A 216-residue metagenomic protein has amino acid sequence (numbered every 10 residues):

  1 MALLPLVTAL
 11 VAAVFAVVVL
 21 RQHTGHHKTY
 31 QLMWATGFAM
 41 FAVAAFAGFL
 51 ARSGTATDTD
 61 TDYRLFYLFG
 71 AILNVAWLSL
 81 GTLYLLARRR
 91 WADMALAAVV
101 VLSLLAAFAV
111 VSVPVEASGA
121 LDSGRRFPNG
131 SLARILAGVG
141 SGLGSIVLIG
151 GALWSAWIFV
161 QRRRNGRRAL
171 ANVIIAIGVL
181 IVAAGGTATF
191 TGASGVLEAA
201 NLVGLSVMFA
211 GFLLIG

Functional and structural regions predicted by a protein language model:
M1-T8, S112-W154: Extracellular-loop-to-transmembrane junctions of the mid-late helices
V7-V18, Y30-R52, V173-T189: Hydrophobic alpha-helical transmembrane segments of multi-pass membrane proteins
V14-L20, W77-L83, G138-R164: Alpha-helical transmembrane segments in multipass membrane proteins, preferentially the mid-helix core
L20-W34, L83-A95, F159-R167: Membrane-interface helix-boundary motifs at transmembrane edges
Q31-W91: Hydrophobic/aromatic-rich structural module bridging two neighboring secondary-structure elements via a short loop
T57-F69, G124-R126, S194-V203: Non-cytosolic membrane-interface motifs at loop->transmembrane helix junctions
L83-A120: The cytoplasmic-loop to transmembrane-helix boundary for the fourth helix
G150-I158, A169-G216: C-terminal transmembrane-bundle signature of multipass membrane proteins, characterized by strong activation on
